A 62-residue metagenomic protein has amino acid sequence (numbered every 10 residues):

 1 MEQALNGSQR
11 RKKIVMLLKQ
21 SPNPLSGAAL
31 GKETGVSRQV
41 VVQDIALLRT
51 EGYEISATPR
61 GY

Functional and structural regions predicted by a protein language model:
M1-K32: Extreme N-terminal segment that seeds HTH/winged-HTH DNA-binding domains in transcriptional regulators
Q39: Key DNA-contact positions within bacterial/archaeal DNA-binding proteins
I45-A46: Short, hydrophobic-biased segments on the C-terminal half of alpha helices that form "recognition helices"
R49-T50: C-terminal flanking helix
E54-Y62: Minor-groove-contacting beta-hairpin "wing" of winged helix-turn-helix DNA-binding domains
